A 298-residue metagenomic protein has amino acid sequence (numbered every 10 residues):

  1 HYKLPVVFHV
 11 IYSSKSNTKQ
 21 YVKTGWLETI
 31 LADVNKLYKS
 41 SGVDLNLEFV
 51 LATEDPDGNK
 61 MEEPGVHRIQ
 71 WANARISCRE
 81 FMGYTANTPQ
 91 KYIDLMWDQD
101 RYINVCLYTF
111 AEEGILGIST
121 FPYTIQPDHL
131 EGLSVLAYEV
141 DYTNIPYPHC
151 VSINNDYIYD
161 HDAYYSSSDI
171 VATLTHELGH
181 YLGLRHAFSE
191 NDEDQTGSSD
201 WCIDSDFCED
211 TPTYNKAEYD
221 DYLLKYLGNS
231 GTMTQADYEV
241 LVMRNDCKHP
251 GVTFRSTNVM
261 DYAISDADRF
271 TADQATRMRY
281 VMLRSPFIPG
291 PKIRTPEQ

Functional and structural regions predicted by a protein language model:
H1-I103, Y108-A111, L283-Q298: Propeptide-to-catalytic entry region of secreted or membrane-anchored zinc metalloproteases
H1-Y2, G42-V43, L95-D100, Y142-Y147 (+2 more regions): Extracellular/periplasmic catalytic domains that process cell-envelope and extracellular macromolecules
I11-K15, D55-G58, T109-E113, Y157-D160 (+2 more regions): Solvent-exposed loop/turn segments at secondary-structure junctions within structured extracellular/periplasmic domains
E28-L31, N35, C150, T175 (+3 more regions): Extracytoplasmic/secreted envelope proteins and their assembly/folding machinery, especially bacterial periplasmic
P64-N87, F121-I145, D206-C247: Charged, glycine/proline-rich intrinsically disordered loops and linkers
A86-H186: Active-site-proximal segment of zinc-dependent metalloprotease catalytic domains
D156-R269: The catalytic-center signature of Zn2+-dependent metalloproteases
F254-Q298: Pan-zinc metallopeptidase signature
